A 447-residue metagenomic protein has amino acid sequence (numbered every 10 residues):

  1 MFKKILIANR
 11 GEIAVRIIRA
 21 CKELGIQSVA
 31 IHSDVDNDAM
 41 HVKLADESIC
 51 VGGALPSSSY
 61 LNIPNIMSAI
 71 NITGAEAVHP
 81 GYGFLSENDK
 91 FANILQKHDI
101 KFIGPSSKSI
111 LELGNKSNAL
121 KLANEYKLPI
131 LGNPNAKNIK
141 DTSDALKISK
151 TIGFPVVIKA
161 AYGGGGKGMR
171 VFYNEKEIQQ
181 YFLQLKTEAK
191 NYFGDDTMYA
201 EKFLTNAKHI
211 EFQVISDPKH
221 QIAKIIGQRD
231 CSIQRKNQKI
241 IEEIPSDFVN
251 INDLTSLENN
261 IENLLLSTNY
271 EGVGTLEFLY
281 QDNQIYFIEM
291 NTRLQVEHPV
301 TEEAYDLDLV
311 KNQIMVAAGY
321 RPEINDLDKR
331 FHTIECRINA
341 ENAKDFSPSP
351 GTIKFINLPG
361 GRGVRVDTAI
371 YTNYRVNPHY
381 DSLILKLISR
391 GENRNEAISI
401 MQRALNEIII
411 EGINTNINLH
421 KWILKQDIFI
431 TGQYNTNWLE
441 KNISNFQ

Functional and structural regions predicted by a protein language model:
M1-E125, I139-K147, E396: ATP-binding N-terminal substructure of ATP-dependent carboxylate-amine bond-forming enzymes
L6-I7, A77-P80, L131-P134, V171 (+2 more regions): Short catalytic-loop micro-motif centered on adjacent basic/acidic residues
I7-L24, S28, S48, N71-T73 (+6 more regions): ATP-dependent carboxylate activation and anion-phosphoryl transfer catalytic cores that bind Mg-ATP to form
E47-I49, L111, P129-N138, M169-R170 (+1 more regions): Structural signal for short hydrophobic segments within the conserved structured cores of catalytic domains across
S107, K116-S117, G163-K167, F331: Conserved A3 ("GATE") glycine/threonine-rich loop of ANL adenylate-forming enzymes
N118-K137, D247-V249: Conserved thiamine diphosphate
I148-V157: Acidic/histidine-enriched active-site and ligand-binding environments that engage anionic O-linkages
A160: N-terminal nucleotide-binding beta1-loop-alpha1 segment
